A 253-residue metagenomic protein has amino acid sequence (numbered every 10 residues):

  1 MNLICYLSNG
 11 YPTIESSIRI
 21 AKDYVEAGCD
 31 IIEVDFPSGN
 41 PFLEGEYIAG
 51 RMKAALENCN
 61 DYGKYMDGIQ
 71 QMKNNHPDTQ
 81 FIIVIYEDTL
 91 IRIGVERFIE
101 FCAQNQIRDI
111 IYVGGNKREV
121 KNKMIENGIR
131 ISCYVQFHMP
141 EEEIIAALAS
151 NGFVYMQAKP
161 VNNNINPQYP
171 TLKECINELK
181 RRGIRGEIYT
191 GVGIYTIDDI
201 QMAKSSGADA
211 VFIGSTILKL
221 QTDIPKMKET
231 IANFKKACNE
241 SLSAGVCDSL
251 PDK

Functional and structural regions predicted by a protein language model:
M1-P77, A146-N151: Conserved N-terminal beta1-alpha1 strand-loop-helix module at the mouth
L3-L7, I32-V34, F81-I85, I110-Y112 (+4 more regions): Hydrophobic faces of well-ordered beta-strands that scaffold small-molecule active sites in alpha/beta enzyme cores
I14-D23, P140-L148, I194-A210: Catalytic cores of alpha/beta
I32-P41, D109-N116, A158-N164, S206-K226: Glycine-rich phosphate-binding active-site loops on the catalytic face of alpha/beta enzymes
E44-R51, K219-G245: C-terminal helical cap(s) of enzyme catalytic domains, especially alpha/beta-barrels
G50-G114: Active-site beta->alpha loop and helix N-cap motifs at the rims of alpha/beta catalytic domains
Q106-E119, R130-I144, Y155-I165: Catalytic beta/alpha-barrel core
E143-E178, L220-T222: Glycine/Thr-rich beta-alpha phosphate-binding loop at enzyme active sites
